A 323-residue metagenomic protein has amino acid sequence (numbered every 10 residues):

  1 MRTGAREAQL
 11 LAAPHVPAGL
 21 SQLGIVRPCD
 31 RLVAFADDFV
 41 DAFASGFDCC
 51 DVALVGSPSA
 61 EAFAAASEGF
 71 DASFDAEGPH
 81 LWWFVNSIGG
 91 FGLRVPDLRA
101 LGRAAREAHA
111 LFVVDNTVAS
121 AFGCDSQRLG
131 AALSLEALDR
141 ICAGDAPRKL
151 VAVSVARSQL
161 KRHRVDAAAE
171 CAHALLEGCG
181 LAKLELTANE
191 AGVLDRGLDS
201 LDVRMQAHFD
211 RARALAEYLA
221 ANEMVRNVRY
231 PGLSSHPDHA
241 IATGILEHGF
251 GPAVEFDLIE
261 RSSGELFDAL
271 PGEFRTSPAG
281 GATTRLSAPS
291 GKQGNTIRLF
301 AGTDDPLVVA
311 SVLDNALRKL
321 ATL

Functional and structural regions predicted by a protein language model:
R2-A221: Conserved PLP-enzyme active-site core in the AAT-like
A220, M224-T322: Conserved C-terminal alpha-helix-loop-beta "cap" of PLP-dependent enzymes that closes/shapes the active-site mouth
